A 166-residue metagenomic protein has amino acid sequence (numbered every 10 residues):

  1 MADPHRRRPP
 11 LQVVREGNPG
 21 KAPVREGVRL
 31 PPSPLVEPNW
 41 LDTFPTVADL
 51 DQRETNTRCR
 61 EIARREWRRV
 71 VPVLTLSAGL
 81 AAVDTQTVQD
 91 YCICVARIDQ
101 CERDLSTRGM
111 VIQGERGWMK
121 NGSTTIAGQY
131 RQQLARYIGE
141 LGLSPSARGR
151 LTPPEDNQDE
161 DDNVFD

Functional and structural regions predicted by a protein language model:
M1-R65, G149-D166: Arg/Lys-rich, low-complexity, intrinsically disordered N-terminal tails that contact nucleic acids
A2-N18, Y91-C101, L105-D156: Amphipathic alpha-helical protein-protein interaction segments
W40-V111, D166: An amphipathic, hydrophobic-aromatic interaction surface with interspersed Lys/Arg that forms lipid/phosphate-bearing
